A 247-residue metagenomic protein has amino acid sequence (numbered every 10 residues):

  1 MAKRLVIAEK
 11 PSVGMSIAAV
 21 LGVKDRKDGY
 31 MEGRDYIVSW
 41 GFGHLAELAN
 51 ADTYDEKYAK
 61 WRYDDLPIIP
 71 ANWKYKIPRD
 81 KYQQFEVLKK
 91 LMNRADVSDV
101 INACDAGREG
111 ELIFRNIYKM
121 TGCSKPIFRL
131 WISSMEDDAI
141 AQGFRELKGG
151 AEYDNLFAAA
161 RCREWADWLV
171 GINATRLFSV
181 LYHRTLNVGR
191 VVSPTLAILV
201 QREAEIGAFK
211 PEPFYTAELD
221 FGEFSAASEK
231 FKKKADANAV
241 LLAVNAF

Functional and structural regions predicted by a protein language model:
M1-R161, W168, F231-K234, N238-A246: Intrinsically disordered, low-complexity regulatory segments
R163, D167-K232: Prokaryote-biased recognition of long, low-complexity C-terminal linker/tail segments that are poorly structured
